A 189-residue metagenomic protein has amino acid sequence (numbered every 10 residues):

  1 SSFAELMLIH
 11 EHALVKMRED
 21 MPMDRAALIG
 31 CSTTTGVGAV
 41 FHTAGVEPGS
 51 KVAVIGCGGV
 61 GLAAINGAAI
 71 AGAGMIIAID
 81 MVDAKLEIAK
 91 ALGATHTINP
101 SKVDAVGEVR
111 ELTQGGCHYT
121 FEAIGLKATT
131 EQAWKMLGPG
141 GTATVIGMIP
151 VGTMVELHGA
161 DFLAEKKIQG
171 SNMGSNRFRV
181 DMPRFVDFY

Functional and structural regions predicted by a protein language model:
S1-I55: NAD(P)H dinucleotide-binding glycine-rich loop of Rossmann-like/cofactor-binding domains, especially the beta1-alpha1
H10, M17, I124, I146-P150 (+1 more regions): Short strand-turn motif at the edge of the Rossmann-like AdoMet-binding core
S32, G56-V60, M148: Glycine-rich Rossmann-fold phosphate-binding loop(s) that bind the pyrophosphate of adenine dinucleotide cofactors
T35, V60, A68: Hydrophobic/small residue at the entry helix of a nucleotide-binding pocket
V54-C57, A69-Q132, G152: Adenosine-nucleotide cofactor-binding segment
V106, R110, Q114, V151-Y189: C-terminal substrate-binding/catalytic core of Rossmann-like NAD(P)-dependent dehydrogenases/reductases
L137-G138: Helix-to-beta-strand junctions that scaffold the AdoMet/dcAdoMet cofactor pocket in Class I SAM-dependent enzymes
G141-T142, K166: Glycine-centered, small-residue-biased loops immediately flanking beta-strands in adenine/cofactor-binding cores
